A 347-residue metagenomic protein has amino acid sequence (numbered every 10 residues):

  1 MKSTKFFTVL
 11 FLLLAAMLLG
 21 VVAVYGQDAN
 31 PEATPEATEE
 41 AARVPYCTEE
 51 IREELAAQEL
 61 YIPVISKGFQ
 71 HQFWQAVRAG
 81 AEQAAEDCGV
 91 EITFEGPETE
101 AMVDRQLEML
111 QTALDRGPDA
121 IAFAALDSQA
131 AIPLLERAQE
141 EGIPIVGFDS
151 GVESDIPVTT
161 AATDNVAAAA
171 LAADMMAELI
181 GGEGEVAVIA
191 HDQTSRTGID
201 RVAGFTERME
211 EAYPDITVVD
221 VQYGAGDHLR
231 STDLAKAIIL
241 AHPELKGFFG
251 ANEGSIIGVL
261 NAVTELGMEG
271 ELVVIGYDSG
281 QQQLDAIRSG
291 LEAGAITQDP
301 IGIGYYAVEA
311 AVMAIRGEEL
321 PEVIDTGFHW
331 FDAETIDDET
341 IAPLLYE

Functional and structural regions predicted by a protein language model:
K2-T8, V24-E347: A residue-level marker of the well-folded mature domains of exported/periplasmic proteins
V9-V21: Bacterial N-terminal signal peptides
